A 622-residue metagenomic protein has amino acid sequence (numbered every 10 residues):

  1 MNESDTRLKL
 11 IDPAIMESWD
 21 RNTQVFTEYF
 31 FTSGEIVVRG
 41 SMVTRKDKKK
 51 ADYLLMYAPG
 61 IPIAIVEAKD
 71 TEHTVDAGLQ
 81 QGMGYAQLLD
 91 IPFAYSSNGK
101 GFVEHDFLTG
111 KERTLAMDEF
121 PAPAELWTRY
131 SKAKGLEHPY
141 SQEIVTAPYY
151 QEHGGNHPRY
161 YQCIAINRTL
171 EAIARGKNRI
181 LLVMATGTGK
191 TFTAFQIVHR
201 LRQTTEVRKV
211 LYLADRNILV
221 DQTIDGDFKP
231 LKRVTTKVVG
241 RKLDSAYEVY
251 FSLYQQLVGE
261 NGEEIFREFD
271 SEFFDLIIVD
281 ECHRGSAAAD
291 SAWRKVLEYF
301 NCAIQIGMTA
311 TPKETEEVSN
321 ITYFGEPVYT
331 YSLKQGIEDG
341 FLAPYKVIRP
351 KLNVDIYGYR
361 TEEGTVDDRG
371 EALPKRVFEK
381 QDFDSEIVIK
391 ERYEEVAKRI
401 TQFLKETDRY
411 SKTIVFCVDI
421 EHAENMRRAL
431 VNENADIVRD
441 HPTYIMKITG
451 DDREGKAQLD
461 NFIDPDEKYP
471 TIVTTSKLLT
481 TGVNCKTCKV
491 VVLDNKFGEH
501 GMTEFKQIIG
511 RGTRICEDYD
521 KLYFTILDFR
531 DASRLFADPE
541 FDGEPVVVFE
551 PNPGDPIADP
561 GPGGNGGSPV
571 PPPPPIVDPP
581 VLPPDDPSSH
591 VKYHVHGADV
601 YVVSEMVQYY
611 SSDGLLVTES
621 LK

Functional and structural regions predicted by a protein language model:
M1-K209, A214, I218-R233, S245-V249 (+5 more regions): ATP-dependent helicase/translocase motor core
E72, Q256, M446-E550, G554: Conserved RecA-like P-loop NTPase helicase motor core
E72-T74, V220, L257, R284-S286 (+3 more regions): Catalytic P-loop NTPase motifs of RecA-like helicase/translocase cores
S96, Y250-L253, I304-T309, V473-T474: Structural recognition of the conserved hydrophobic beta-strand(s) that form the central parallel beta-sheet of P-loop
E152-G155, R168, Q381-E391, E395-R399 (+1 more regions): Long, largely alpha-helical accessory region at the distal end of helicase-like NTP-driven motors
E248, R376-V473: Conserved C-terminal RecA-like helicase domain
R267-G307: SF2 helicase catalytic motif II
V318-S411: Interdomain helical connector at the RecA1-RecA2 junction of SF1/SF2 helicase-like NTPases
